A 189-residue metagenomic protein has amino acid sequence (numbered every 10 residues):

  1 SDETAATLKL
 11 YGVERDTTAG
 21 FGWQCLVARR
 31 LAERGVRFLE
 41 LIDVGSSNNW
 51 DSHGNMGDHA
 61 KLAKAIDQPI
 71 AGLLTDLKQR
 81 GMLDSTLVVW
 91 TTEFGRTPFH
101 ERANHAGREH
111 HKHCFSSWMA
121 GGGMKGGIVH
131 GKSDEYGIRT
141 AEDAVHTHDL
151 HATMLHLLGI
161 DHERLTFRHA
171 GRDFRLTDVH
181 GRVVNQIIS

Functional and structural regions predicted by a protein language model:
S1-S189: Ligand-binding pockets and gating/stacking loops
